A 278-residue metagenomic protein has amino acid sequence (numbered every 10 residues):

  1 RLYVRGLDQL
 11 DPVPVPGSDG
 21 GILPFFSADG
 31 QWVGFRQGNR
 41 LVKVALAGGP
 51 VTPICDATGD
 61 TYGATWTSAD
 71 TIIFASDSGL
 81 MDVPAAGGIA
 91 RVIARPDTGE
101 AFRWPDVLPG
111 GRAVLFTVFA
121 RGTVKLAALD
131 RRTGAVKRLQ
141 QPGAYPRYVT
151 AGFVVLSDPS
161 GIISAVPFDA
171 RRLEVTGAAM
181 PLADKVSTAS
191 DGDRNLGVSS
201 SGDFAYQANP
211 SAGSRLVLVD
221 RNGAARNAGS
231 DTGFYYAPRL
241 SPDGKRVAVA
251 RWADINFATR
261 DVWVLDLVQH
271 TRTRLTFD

Functional and structural regions predicted by a protein language model:
R1-D278: Acidic, proline/glycine-rich low-complexity intrinsically disordered segments
